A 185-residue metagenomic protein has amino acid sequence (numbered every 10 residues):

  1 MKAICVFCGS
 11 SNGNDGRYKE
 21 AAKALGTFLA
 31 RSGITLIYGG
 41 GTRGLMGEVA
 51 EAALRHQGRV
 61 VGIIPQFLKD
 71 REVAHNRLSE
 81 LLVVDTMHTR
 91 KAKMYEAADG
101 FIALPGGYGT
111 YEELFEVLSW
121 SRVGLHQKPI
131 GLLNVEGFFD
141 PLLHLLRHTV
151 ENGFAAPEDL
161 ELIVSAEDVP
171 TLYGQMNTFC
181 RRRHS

Functional and structural regions predicted by a protein language model:
M1-A97, V135-P170, Q175-S185: A cross-family phosphate/adenosyl-ligand binding-site feature
L54, S121-K128, F154-A155: Arginine/glycine-rich "motif VI" loop of SF2 helicases in the C-terminal RecA-like domain
R59-V61, V123-L133: Gly/Pro- and small hydrophobic-enriched strand-loop and loop-to-helix capping segments that sit at the rims
T89-V123, G131, R181-S185: Active-site/ligand-binding-proximal alpha/beta "capping" segment
